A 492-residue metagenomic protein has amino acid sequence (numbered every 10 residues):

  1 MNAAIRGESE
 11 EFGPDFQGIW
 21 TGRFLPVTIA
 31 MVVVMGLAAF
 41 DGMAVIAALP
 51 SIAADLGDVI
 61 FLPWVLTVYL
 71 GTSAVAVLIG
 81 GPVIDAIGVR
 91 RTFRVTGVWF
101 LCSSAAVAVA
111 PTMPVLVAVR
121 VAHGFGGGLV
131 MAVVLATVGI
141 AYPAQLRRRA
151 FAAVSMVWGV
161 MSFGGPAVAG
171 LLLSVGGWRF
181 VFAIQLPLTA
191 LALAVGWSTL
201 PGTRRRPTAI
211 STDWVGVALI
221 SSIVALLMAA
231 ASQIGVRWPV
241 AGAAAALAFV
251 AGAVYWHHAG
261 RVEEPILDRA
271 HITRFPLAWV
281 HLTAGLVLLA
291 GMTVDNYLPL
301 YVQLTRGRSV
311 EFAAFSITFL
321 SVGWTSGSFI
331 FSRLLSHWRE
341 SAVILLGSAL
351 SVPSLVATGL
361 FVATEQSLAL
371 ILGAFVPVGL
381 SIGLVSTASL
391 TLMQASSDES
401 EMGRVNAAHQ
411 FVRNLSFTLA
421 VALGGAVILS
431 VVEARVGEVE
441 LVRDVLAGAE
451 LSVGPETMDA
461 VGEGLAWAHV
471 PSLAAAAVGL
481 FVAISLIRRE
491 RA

Functional and structural regions predicted by a protein language model:
N2-V27, S452-A492: Transmembrane-helix exit segments and adjacent C-terminal regions of multi-pass membrane proteins
F24-A47, I60-V68, R90, E264-R435 (+1 more regions): 12-transmembrane solute porter fold
A38, L66-Y69, S73, F100 (+11 more regions): Structural signature of transmembrane alpha-helices in multi-pass secondary transporters
M43-I46, A132, A153, W158-G170 (+4 more regions): Glycine/proline-centered helix-kink
I52-A53, V83-I84, V168-G176, A231 (+4 more regions): Interfacial helix-cap and linker-helix signal at transmembrane-aqueous boundaries of multi-pass secondary transporters
D58, V138-R148, Q394-M402: Paired intracellular helix-loop junctions of major facilitator superfamily
V77-V215: Helix-loop-helix hairpins in multi-pass membrane proteins, especially solute transporters
S174-T283, A290: Hydrophobic transmembrane-helix bundles of small-molecule transporters
